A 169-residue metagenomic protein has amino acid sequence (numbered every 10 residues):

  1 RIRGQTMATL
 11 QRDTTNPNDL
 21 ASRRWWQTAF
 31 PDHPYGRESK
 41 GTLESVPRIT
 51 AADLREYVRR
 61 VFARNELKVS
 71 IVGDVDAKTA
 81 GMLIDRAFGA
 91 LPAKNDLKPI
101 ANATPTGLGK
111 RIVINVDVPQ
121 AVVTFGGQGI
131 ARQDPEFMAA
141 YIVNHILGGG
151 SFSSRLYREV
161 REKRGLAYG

Functional and structural regions predicted by a protein language model:
R1-D96, V113, I130-A131, A139-A140 (+1 more regions): Charge-rich, well-structured scaffold segments of protease-associated domains
Q11, Q27, D96-S153, E159: His/Glu-based metal-binding/catalytic segments typifying zinc-dependent metallopeptidases
N16, S154-R155: Secondary-structure junction/capping motif
